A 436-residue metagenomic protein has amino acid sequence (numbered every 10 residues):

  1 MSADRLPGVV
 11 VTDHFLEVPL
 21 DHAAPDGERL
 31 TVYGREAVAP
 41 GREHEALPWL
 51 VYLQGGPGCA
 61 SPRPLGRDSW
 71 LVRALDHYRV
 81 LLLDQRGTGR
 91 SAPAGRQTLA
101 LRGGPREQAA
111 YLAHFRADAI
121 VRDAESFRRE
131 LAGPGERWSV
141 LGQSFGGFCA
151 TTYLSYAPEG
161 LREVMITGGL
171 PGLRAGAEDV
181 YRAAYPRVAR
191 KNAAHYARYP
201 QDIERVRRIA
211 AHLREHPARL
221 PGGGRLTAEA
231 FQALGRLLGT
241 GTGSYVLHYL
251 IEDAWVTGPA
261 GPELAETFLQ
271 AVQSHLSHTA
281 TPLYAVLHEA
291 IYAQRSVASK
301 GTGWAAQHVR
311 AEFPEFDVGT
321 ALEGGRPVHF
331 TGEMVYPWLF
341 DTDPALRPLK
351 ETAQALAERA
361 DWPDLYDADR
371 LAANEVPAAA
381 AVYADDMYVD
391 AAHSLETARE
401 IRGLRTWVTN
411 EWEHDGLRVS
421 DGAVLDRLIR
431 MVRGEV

Functional and structural regions predicted by a protein language model:
S2-G222, W338, P344-L356, A360-A372 (+4 more regions): Gly/Pro-rich cap/lid or specificity-loop segments adjacent to the active site
P217-R359: Alpha/beta-hydrolase fold active-site neighborhood
L250-E252, D390-R399: Short alpha-helix in the alpha/beta-hydrolase fold that links the catalytic acid
I401-T406: Structural alpha-beta junctions
